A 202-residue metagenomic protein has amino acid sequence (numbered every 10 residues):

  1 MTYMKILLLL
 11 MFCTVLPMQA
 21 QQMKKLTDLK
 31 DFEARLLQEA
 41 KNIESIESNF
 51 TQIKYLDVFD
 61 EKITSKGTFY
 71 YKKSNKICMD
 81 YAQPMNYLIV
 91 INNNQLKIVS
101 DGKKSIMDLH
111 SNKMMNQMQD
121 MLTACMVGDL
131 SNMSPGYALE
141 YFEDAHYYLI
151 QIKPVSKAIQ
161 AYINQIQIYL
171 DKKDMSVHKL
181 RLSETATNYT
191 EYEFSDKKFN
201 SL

Functional and structural regions predicted by a protein language model:
I6-V15: Sec-dependent N-terminal signal peptides
L16-A20: Sec/Tat signal peptide C-region and signal peptidase I cleavage site
Q22, T68-D120, T190: An acidic-aromatic
Q22-K25, L37-N42, K54-Y55, K62 (+1 more regions): Flexible, processing/modification-adjacent segments and terminal tails in exported/periplasmic/extracellular proteins
L29-K54, C78, R181: N-terminal secretory signal peptides
E47-I63, G67-Y70: An N-terminal domain-cap segment
T64-K66, M85, N92, A161-Q165 (+1 more regions): Short, surface-exposed coil-to-beta transition loops
M107, L130-L202: Gly/Pro-enriched, hydrophobic low-complexity segments that function as extracytoplasmic propeptides/linkers
